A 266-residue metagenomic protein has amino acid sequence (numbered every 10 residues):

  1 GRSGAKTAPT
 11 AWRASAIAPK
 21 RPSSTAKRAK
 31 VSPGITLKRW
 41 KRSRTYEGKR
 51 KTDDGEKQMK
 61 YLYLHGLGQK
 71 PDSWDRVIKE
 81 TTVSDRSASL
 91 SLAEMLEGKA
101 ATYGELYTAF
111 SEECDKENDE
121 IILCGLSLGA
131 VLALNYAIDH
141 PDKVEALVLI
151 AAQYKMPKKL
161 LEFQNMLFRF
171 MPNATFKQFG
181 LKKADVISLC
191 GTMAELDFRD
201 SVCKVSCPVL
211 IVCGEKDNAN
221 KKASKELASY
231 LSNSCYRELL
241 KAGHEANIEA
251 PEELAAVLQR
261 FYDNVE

Functional and structural regions predicted by a protein language model:
G1-P9, R13-K30, G34-I35, S43: Iron-sulfur cluster-binding cysteine motifs and their immediate structural context in ferredoxin-like electron-transfer
R76-K79, A88-I121, A256: Active-site loop/oxyanion-hole signature of alpha/beta-hydrolase fold enzymes
Y103, L134-D139, A146-A174: Flexible "cap/lid" loop of the alpha/beta hydrolase fold
G125-G129, A133: Gly/Ala-rich beta-loop-alpha elbow adjacent to hydrolase catalytic centers
A174-D200, K216: Hydrophobic, aromatic-rich cap/lid helix
K204-V205, I211-C213: Short beta-strand/loop motif that positions the catalytic acidic residue of the alpha/beta-hydrolase fold
N218-A223: Conserved alpha/beta-hydrolase "acid-adjacent" motif
A242-P251: Catalytic histidine-centered segment of alpha/beta-hydrolase-like enzymes
